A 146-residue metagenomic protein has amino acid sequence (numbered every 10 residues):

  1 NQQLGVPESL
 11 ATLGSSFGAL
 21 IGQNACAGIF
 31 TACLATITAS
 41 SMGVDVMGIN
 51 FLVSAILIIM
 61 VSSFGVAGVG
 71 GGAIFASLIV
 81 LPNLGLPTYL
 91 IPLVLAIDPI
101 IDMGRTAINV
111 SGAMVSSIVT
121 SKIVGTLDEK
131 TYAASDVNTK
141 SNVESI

Functional and structural regions predicted by a protein language model:
N1-A11, N83-Y89, V110, T120-E129: Juxtamembrane helix-boundary/capping and inter-helix hinge elements in multi-pass membrane proteins
N1-V61, E129-T139: Helix-loop-helix junctions within the multi-pass membrane cores of secondary transporters/permeases
G18-F30, I97-G112: Membrane-embedded alpha-helical segments of transport systems, primarily multispan ion/solute transporters
C26-L34, A67-S77, S111-G112: Transmembrane helix boundary and interhelical junction motifs in multipass membrane proteins
A32-T36, S40, L78-I79, L95 (+1 more regions): Transmembrane alpha-helix boundary and packing residues in multipass membrane permease domains and related
L52-V66, I74-G85: Small-residue-enriched core segments of transmembrane alpha-helices in multipass membrane transport and channel
V110-I146: Cytosolic juxtamembrane C-terminal amphipathic helix followed by a basic/polar low-complexity tail immediately after
